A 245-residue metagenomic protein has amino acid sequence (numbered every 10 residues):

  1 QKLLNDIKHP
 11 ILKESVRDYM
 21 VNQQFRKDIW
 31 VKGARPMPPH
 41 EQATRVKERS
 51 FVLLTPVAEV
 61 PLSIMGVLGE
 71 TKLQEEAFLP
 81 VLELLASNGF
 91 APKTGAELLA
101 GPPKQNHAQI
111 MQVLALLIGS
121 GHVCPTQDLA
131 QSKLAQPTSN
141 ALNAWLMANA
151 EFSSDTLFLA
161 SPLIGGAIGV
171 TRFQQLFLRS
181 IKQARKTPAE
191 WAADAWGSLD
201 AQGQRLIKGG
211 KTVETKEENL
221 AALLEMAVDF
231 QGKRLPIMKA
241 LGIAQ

Functional and structural regions predicted by a protein language model:
Q1-A244: Rossmann-like AdoMet/SAM-dependent catalytic core
